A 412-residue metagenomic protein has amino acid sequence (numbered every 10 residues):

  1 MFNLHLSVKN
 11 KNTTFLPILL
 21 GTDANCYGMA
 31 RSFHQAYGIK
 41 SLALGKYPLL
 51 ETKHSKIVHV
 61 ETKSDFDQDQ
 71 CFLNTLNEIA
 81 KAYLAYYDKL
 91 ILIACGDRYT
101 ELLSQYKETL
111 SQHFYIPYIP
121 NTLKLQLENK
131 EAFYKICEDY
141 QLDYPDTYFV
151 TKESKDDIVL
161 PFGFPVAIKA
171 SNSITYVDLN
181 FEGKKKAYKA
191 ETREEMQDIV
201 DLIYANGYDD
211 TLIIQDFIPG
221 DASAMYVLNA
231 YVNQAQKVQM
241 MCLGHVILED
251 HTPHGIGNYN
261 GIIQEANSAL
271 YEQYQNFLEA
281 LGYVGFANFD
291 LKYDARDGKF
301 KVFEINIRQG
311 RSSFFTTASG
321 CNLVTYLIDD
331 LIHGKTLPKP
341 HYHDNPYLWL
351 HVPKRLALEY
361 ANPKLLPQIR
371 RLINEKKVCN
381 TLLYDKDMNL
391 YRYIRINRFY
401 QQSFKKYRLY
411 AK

Functional and structural regions predicted by a protein language model:
M1-Y118, E153-D157, F404-A411: ATP-binding N-terminal substructure of ATP-dependent carboxylate-amine bond-forming enzymes
Q126-L212: Active-site nucleotide/adenylate-binding loops and adjacent lid/helix of ATP-dependent enzymes
A190-D250, E265-E272, Y293, F300-K301: Phosphate-binding site of ATP-dependent enzymes
I213, F286-N288, L337-H343: Flexible, glycine/charged-enriched surface loops at secondary-structure junctions
I247-Y259, N306-G320: Glycine-rich phosphate/pyrophosphate-binding beta-alpha loops
G255, E265-F289: Oxyanion-binding "anion nests"
L278-F314: Conserved metal-phosphate-binding beta-hairpin within the catalytic cores of diverse ATP-dependent phosphoryl-transfer
D329-K412: Peripheral (often C-terminal) accessory segments that flank ATP-dependent C-N-forming ligase machineries
